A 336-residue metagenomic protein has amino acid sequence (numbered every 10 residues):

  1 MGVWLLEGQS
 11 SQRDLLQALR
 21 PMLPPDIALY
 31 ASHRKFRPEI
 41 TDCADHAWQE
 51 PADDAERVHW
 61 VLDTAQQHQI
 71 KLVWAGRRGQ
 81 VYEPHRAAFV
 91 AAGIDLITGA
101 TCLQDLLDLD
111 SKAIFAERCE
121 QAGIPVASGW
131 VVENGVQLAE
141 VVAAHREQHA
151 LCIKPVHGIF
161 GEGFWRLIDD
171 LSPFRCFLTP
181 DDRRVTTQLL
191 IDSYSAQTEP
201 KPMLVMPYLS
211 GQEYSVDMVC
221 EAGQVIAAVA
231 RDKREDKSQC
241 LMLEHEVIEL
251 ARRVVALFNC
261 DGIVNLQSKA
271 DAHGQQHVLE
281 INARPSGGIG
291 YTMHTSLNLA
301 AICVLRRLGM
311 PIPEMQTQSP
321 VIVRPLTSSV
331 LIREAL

Functional and structural regions predicted by a protein language model:
M1-C102, V136: ATP-binding N-terminal substructure of ATP-dependent carboxylate-amine bond-forming enzymes
M1-S32, Q66-R77, V131, P173-T179 (+4 more regions): Preference for protein termini
I40-D42, V58-W60, D105-K112, G161-G163 (+1 more regions): Short, charged, surface-exposed secondary-structure boundary motifs
H68, R234-K237, L241-L336: ATP-dependent carboxylate activation and anion-phosphoryl transfer catalytic cores that bind Mg-ATP to form
L106-M203, D232: Active-site nucleotide/adenylate-binding loops and adjacent lid/helix of ATP-dependent enzymes
F177-V254, F258-N259, K269-H277: Phosphate-binding site of ATP-dependent enzymes
